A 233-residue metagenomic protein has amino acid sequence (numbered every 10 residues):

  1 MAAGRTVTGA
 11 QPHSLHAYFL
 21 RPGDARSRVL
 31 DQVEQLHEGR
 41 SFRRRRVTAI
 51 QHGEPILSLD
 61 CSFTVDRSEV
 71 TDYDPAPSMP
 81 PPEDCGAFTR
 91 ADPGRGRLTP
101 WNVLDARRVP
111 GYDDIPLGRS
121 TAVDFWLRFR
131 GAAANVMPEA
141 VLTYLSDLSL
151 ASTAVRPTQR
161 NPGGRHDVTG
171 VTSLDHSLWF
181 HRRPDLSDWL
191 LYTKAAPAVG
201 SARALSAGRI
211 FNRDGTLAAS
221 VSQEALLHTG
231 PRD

Functional and structural regions predicted by a protein language model:
M1-D233: Terminal targeting signals and extreme-terminal segments of soluble enzymes
